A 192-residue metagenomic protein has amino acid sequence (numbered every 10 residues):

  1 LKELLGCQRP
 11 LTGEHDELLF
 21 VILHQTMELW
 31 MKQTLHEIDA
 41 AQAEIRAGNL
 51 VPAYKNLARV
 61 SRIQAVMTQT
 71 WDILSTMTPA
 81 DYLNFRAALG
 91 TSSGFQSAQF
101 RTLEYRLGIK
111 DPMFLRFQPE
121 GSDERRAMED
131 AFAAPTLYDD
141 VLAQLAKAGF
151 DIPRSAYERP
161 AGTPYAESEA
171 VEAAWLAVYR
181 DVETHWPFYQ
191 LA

Functional and structural regions predicted by a protein language model:
L1-A192: Surface-exposed peri-terminal alpha-helical interaction modules
